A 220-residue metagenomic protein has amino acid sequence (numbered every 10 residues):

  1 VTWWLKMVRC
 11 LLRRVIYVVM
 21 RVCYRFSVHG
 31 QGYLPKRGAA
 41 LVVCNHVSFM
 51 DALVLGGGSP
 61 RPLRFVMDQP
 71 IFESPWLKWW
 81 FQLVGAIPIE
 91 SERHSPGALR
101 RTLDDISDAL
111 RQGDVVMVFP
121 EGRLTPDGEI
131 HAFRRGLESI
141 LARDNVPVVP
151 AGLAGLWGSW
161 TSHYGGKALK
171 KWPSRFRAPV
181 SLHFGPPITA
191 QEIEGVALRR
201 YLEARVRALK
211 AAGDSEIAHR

Functional and structural regions predicted by a protein language model:
T2-K36, V54, R61, E73-V84: A transmembrane-helix-recognition feature enriched in membrane-embedded lipid enzymes and envelope glyco-/phospholipid
R21-H29, G97-R100, H163-K167: Short gly/ser/thr-rich secondary-structure transition/capping motifs
P35-S95: Catalytic core of membrane glycerolipid acyltransferases/transacylases, capturing the structured, soluble-facing
N45, D68, E121, L153-A154: Cofactor-binding loop segments of dinucleotide-utilizing enzymes, especially the Rossmann-like FAD- and NAD(P)+-binding
G57-R61, F133-L137, Y201: Glycine-rich, phosphate-binding/catalytic loops in enzymes
I87-D114: Helix-adjacent hinge/juxtasegments
S107-I140, D144: Catalytic-site beta-strand/loop segments enriched in glycine and acidic/polar residues
E129-V196: A cross-family acyltransferase "interaction/gating" segment
